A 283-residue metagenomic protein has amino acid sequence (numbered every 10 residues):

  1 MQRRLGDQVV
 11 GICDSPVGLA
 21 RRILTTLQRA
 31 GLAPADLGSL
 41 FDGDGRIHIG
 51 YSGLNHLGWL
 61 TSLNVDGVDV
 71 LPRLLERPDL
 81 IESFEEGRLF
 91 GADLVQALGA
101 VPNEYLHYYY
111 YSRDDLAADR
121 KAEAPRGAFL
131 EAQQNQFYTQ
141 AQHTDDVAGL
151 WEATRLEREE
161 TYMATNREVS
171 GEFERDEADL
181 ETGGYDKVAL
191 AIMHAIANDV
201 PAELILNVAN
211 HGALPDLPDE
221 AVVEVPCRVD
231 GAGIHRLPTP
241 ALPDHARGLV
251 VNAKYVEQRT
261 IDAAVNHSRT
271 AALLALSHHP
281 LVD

Functional and structural regions predicted by a protein language model:
M1-V9, V17-A35, S39: Rossmann-fold NAD(P)-binding glycine/threonine-rich loop
G11-D14, I49-Y51: General beta-strand structural signal in soluble alpha/beta enzymes
C13, V17, T182: Short-chain dehydrogenase/reductase
D36-D283: Long, compositionally biased stretches enriched for glycine and/or charged residues
